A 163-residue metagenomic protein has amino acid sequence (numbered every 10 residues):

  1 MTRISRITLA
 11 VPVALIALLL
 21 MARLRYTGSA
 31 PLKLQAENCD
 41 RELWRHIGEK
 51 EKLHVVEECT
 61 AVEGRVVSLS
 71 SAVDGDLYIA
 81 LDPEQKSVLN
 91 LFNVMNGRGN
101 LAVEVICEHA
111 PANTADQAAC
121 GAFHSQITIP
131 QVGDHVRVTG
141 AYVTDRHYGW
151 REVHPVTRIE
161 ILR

Functional and structural regions predicted by a protein language model:
M1-R3: N-terminal secretory signal peptides that target proteins for export/translocation
S5-L9, L18-R163: OB-fold and OB-like single-stranded nucleic-acid-recognition modules and their adjacent interaction interfaces
V11-V13: Secretory/periplasmic and organellar redox-cofactor proteins
